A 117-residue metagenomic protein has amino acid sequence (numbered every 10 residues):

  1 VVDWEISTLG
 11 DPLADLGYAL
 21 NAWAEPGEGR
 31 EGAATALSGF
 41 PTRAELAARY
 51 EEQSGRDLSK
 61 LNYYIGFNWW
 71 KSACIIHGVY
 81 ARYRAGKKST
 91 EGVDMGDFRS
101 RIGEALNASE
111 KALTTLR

Functional and structural regions predicted by a protein language model:
V1, Q53-R56: Aromatic-glycine-rich donor-binding/catalytic loop that engages nucleotide-sugar donors across glycosyltransferases
V2-S7: Activation of the activation-loop gatekeeper triad in protein kinase-fold domains
L13-S54, N68-G86: Active-site activation/catalytic loop segments of kinase-like enzymes and analogous catalytic loops in related
G29-A33, S59-K60, E91: Short, hydrophobic secondary-structure boundary micro-motifs
R56-N68: All-alpha amphipathic helical-bundle segments outside canonical DNA-binding/catalytic cores that form hydrophobic
R82-R117: Regulatory N- and C-terminal appendages and interdomain linkers associated with kinase/kinase-like NTP transferase
